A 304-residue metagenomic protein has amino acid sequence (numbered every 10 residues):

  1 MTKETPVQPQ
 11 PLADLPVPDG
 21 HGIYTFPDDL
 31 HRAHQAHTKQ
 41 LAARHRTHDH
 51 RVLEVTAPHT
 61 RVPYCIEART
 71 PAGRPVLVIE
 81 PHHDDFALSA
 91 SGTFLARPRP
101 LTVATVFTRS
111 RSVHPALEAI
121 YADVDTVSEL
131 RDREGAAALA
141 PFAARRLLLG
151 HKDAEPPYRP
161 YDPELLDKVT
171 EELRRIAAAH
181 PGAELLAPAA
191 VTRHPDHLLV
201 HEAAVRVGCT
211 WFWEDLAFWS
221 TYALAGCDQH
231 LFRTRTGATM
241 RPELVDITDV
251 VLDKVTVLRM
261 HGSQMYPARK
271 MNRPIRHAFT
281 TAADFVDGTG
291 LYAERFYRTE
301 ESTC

Functional and structural regions predicted by a protein language model:
T2-R206: Active-site beta-strand->loop->alpha-helix modules in alpha/beta enzyme cores, enriched in Gly/His/Asp(Glu)
G22, R259, I275-H277: Long, low-complexity, Lys/Arg-enriched
V106, H151, D215, I247-D249: Active-site donor-binding loop signature of nucleotide-sugar glycosyltransferases
S128-D132, L166, T170, H197 (+3 more regions): A structural signal for well-ordered alpha-helical scaffolds and beta->alpha junctions
T210-Q229: Short, flexible loop segments at boundaries between secondary-structure elements
L224-H230, T239, E294-C304: Acidic, low-complexity terminal tails and accessory targeting/binding regions of phosphate-metabolizing enzymes
C227-Y266, N272: A conserved mid-domain beta-alpha-beta active-site/ligand-binding segment of alpha/beta enzyme cores
M265-C304: C-terminal and late-domain segments of enzyme folds
